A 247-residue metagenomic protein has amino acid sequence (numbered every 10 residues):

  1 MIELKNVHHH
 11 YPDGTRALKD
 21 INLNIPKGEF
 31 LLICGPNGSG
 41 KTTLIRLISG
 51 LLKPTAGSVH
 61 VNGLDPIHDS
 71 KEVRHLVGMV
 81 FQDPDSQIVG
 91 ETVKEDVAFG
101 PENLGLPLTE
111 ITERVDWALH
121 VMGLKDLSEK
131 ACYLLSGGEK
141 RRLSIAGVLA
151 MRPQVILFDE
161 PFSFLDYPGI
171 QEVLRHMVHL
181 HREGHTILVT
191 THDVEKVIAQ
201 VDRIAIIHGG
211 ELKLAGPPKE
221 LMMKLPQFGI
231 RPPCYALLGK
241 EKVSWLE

Functional and structural regions predicted by a protein language model:
S49: Helix-to-loop junction immediately C-terminal to a conserved catalytic motif
G57-D65, V73: Conserved ABC transporter NBD signature motif
T109-L127: Conserved ABC ATPase "signature" region
A131-L135, E139: Conserved ABC ATPase signature
I156-D159: Catalytic Walker B motif of ABC-type/P-loop ATPase nucleotide-binding domains
T191-H192: H-loop/switch region of ABC-family ATPase nucleotide-binding domains
E211-P232: Conserved beta-strand-loop-alpha-helix hinge in the C-terminal portion of ABC ATPase nucleotide-binding domains
